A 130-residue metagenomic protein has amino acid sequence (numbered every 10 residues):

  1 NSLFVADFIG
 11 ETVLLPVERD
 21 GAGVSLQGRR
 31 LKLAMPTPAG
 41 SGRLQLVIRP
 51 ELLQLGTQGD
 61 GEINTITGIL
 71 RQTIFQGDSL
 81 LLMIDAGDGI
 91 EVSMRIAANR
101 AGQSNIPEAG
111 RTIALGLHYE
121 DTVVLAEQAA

Functional and structural regions predicted by a protein language model:
N1-I9: Conserved beta-strand-loop-alpha-helix hinge in the C-terminal portion of ABC ATPase nucleotide-binding domains
T12-A130: Non-catalytic connector elements of ABC transporters
